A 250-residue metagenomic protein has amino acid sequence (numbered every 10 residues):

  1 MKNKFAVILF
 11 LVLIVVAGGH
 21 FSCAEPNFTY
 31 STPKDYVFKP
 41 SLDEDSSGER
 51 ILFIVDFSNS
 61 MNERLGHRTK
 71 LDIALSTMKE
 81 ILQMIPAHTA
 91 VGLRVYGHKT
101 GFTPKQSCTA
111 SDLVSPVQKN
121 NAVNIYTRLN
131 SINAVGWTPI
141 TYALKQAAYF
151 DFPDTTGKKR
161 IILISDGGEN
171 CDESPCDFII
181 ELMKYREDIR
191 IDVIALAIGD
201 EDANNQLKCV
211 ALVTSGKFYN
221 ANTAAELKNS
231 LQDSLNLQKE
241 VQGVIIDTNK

Functional and structural regions predicted by a protein language model:
M1-L9: Bacterial N-terminal signal peptides that target proteins for export
L9-G18: Bacterial N-terminal signal peptides
H20-S22: C-terminal motif of bacterial Sec signal peptides marking the signal peptidase cleavage site
A24-P26: Bacterial signal peptide processing site
Y30-L42: A short, compositionally biased domain-edge/stem linker segment
V37-K39, E49-V55, L65-D72, T100-D192 (+3 more regions): Exposed acidic/Ser/Thr-rich ligand/metal-binding surfaces
S60-M61: Methionine-biased hydrophobic packing positions in alpha-helices, especially within tandem helical repeat solenoids
K70-A87, L93: An active-site-proximal "capping" alpha-helix that borders the catalytic cofactor pocket
